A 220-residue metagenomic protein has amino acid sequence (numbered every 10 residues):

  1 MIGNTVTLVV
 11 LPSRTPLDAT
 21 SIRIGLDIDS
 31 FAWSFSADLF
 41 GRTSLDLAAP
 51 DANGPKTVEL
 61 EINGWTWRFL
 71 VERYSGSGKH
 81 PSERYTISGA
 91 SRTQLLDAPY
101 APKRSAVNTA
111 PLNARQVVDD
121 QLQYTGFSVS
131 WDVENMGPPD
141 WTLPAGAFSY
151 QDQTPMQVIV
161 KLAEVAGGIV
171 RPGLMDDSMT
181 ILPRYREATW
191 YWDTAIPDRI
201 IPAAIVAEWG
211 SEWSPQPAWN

Functional and structural regions predicted by a protein language model:
M1-D51, S88-L96, I201-W209, P215: Juxtamembrane "anchor/assembly" segments of surface/extracellular structural proteins
N4, K56, G168: Short beta-strand/loop motifs in extracellular/secreted proteins, especially within beta-sandwich accessory domains
T5, S34, R68, R84-T86 (+1 more regions): A residue-level signal for beta-strand positions that form part of recognition/binding surfaces within mature
V10-R14, G64, D176-D177: Detector for glycine-centered tight turns/loop "hinges" at secondary-structure junctions
S30, I62-G64, L174: A generic beta-sheet turn/junction motif
F40, P111-L112, D152-Q153: Short alpha-helix boundary/capping motifs
S44-E134: Surface-exposed cap/loop segments at beta↔alpha junctions
R73-L96, D132-N220: Short beta-strand-centered interaction patches in the first periplasmic/extracellular domains of large envelope
